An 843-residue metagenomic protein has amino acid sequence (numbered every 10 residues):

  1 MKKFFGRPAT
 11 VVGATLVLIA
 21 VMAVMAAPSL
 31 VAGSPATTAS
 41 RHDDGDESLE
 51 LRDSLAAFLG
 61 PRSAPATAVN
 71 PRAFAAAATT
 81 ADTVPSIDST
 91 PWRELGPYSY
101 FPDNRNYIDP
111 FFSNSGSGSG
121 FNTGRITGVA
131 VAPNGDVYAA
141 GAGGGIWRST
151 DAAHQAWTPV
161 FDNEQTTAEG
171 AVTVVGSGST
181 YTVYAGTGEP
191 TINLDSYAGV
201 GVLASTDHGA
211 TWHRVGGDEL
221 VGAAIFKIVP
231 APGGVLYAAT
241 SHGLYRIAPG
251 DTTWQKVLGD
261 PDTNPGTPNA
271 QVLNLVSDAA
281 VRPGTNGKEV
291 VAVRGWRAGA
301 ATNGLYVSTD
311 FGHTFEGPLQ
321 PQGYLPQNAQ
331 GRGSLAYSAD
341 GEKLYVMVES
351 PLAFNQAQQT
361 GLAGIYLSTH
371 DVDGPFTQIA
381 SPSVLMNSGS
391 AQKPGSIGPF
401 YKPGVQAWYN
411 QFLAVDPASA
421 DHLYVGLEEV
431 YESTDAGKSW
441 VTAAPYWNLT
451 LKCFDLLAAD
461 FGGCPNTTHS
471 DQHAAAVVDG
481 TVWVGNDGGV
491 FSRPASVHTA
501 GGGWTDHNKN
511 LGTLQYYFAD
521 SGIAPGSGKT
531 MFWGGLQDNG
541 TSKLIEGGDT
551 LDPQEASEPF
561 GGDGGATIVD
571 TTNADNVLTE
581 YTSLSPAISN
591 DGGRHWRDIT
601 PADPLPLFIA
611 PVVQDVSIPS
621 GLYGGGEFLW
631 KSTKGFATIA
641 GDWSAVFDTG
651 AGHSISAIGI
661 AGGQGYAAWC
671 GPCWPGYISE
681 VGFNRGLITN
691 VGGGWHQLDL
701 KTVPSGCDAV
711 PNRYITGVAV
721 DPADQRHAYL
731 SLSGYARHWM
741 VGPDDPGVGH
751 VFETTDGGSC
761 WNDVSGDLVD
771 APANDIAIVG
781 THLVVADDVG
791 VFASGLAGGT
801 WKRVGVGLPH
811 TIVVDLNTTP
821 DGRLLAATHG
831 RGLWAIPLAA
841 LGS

Functional and structural regions predicted by a protein language model:
K2-T15: N-terminal Sec-pathway targeting helices
A14-V24: Bacterial N-terminal signal peptides
A23-R41, S843: C-terminal region of N-terminal signal peptides and the immediate post-cleavage residues of exported proteins
T37-L841: Beta-propeller blade termini and top-face loops
